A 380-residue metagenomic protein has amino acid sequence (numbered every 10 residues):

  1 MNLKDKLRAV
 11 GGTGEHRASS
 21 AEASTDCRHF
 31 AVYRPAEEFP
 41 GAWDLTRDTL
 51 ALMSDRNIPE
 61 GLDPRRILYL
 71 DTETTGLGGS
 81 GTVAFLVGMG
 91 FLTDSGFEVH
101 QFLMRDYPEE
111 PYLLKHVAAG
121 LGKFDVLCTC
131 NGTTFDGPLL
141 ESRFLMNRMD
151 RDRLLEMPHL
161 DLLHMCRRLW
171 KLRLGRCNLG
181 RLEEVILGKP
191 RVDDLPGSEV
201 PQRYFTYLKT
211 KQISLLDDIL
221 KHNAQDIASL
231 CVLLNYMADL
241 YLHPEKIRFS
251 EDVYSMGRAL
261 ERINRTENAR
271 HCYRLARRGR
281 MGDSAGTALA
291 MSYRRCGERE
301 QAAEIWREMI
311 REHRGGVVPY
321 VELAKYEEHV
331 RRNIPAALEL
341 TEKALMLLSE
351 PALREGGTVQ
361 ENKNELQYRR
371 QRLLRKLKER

Functional and structural regions predicted by a protein language model:
M1-P64: N-terminal accessory regions of nucleic-acid-interacting proteins
F97-K189: Conserved DEDDh/DEDDy metal-dependent 3′-5′ exonuclease domain
L174-I247, V253: Acidic, Mg2+-coordinating catalytic module of metal-dependent nucleases/exonucleases that use a two-metal-ion mechanism
M256, A288-L289, Y293, L323 (+3 more regions): Structural register within alpha-helical repeat arrays
L260, Y293, E327-E328, L374: Residue at a conserved register position within TPR or TPR-like alpha-solenoid repeats
I263, C296, V330-R331, L377: Structural motif corresponding to the intra-repeat A-B loop/turn of tetratricopeptide repeats
